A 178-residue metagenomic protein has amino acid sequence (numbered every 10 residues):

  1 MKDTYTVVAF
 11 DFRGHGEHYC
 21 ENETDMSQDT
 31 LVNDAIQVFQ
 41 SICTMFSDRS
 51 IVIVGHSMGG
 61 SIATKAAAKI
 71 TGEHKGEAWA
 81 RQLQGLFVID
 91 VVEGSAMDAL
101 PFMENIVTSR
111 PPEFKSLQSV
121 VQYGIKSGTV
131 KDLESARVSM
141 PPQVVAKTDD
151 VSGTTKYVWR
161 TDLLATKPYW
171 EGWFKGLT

Functional and structural regions predicted by a protein language model:
K2, V8-V54, A68-A80: Active-site loop/oxyanion-hole signature of alpha/beta-hydrolase fold enzymes
G14, V92-S95, A146: Short "lid" loop at the C-terminus of a central beta-strand within the Rossmann-like core of SAM-dependent
G55, G59, A63: Gly/Ala-rich beta-loop-alpha elbow adjacent to hydrolase catalytic centers
T64-A68, K75-S119: Flexible "cap/lid" loop of the alpha/beta hydrolase fold
E104-S109, S119-K131, Q143-K147: Helix-loop "lid/cap" segments that line or gate small-molecule binding pockets
S135-Y157: Conserved catalytic loop of SAM-dependent methyltransferase domains
D149-T178: Conserved serine/cysteine hydrolase catalytic core
